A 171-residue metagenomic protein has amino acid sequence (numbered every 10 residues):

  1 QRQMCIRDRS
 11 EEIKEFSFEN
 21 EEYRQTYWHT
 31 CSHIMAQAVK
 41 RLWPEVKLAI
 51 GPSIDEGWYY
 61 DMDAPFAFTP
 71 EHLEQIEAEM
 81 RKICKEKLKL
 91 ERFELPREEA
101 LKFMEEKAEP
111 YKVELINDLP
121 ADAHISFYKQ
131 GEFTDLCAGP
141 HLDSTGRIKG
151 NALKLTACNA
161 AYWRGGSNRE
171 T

Functional and structural regions predicted by a protein language model:
Q1-I6: Short, small-residue-biased leader/transition segments that mark boundaries at the very start of proteins
R7-T26, A38, K47-G51, Y59-T171: Auxiliary tRNA-acceptor-end handling modules of aminoacyl-tRNA synthetases
W28-T30: Signature for HUH/AEP ssDNA processing cores
